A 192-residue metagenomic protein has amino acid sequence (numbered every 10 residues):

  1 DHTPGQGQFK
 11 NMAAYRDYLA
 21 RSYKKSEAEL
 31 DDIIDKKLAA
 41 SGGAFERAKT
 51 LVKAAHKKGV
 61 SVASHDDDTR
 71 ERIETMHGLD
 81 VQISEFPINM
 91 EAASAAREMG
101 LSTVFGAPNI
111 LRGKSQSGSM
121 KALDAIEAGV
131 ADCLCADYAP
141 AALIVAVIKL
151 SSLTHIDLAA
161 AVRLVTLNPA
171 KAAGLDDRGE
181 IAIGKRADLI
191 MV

Functional and structural regions predicted by a protein language model:
D1-H2, V62-S64, I83-F86, T103-G106 (+1 more regions): Hydrophobic faces of well-ordered beta-strands that scaffold small-molecule active sites in alpha/beta enzyme cores
D1-T69, D137: Metal-coordinating catalytic core of metallo-dependent amide/deamination hydrolases
G5, D68-I73, M90-A93, L111-R112 (+1 more regions): Active-site environment of divalent metal-dependent phosphoester hydrolases
S41-F45, S64-D66, I83-A93, R112-S119: A general structural motif
G59-V60, V81, L101, I156: Short glycine/serine/threonine/alanine-rich loop segments
R70-S84, E98: Acidic, glycine-rich loop-and-beta core segments that form the ion-binding/anion-interacting portion of active sites
M99-V192: His/Asp/Glu-enriched, well-ordered alpha-helical/loop segment that forms or immediately abuts the divalent-metal
